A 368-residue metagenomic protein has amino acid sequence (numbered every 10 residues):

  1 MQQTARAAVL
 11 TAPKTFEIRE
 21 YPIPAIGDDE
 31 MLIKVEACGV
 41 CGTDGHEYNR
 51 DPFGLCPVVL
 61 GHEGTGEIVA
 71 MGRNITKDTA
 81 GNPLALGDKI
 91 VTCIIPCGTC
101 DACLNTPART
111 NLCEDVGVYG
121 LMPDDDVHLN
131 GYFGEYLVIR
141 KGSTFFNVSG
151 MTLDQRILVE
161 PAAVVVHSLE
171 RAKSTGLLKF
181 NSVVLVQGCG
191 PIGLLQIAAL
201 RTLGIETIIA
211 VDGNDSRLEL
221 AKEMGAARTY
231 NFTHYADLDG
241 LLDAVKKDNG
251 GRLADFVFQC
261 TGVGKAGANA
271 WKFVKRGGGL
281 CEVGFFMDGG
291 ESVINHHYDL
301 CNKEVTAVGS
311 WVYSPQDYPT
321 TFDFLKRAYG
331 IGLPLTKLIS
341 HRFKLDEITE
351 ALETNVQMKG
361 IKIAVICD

Functional and structural regions predicted by a protein language model:
P24-C38, D51-L104, S149-M151: Glycine-rich beta-strand-centered segment in the early N-terminal region that forms part of a ligand/cofactor-binding
D78-T79, C97-Q187: NAD(P)H dinucleotide-binding glycine-rich loop of Rossmann-like/cofactor-binding domains, especially the beta1-alpha1
V183-C189, R201-N269: Adenosine-nucleotide cofactor-binding segment
G193-L194: N-terminal Rossmann-fold NAD(P) dinucleotide-binding loop
L238-K247, G251, D288-I339, E350 (+1 more regions): C-terminal substrate-binding/catalytic core of Rossmann-like NAD(P)-dependent dehydrogenases/reductases
V274-K275: Helix-to-beta-strand junctions that scaffold the AdoMet/dcAdoMet cofactor pocket in Class I SAM-dependent enzymes
G278-G279: Glycine-centered, small-residue-biased loops immediately flanking beta-strands in adenine/cofactor-binding cores
V283-G284: Acidic carboxylate diad motif detector
